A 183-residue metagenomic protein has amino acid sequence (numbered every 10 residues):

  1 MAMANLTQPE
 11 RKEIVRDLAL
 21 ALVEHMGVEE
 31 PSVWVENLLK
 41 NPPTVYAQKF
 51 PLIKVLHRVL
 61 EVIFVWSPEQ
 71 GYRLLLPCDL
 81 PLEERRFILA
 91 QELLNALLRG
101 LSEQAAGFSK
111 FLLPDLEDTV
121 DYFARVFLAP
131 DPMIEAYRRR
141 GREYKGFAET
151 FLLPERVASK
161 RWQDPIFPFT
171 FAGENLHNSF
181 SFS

Functional and structural regions predicted by a protein language model:
M1-S183: Active-site hotspot residues in diverse enzymes, especially metal/ion-binding acidic/histidine motifs
